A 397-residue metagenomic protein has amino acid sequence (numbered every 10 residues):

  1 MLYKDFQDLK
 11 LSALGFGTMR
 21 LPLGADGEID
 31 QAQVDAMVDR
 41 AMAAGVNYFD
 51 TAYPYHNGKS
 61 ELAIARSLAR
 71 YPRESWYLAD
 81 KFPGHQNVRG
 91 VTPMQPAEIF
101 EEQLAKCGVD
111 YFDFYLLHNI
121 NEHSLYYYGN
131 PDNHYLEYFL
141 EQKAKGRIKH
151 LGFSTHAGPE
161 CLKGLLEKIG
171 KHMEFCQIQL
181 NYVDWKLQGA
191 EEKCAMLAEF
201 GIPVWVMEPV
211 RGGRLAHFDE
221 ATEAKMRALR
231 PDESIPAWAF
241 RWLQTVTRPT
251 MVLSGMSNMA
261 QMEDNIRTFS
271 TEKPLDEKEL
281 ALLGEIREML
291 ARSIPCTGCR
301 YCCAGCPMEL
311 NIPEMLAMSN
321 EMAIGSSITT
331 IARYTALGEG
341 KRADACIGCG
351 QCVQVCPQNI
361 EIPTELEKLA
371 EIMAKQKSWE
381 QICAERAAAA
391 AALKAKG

Functional and structural regions predicted by a protein language model:
M1-W76, Y138, A144: N-terminal binding-site loop/beta-alpha segment at the start of enzyme catalytic domains that lines or forms
L11, V46, V109-F112, I148 (+2 more regions): A structural motif
R20-A32, F82-Q95, H123-Y128, A157 (+1 more regions): Active-site mouth loops of central-metabolism enzymes
E28-A41, V91-G108, A157-L166, I235-F240: Short, acidic/polar
E74-N87, L117, I178: A short, structured active-site edge motif that brings together acidic residues
L104-Y127: Active-site groove signature of glycoside hydrolases
I120-L310, E314, I324-G338, A343 (+2 more regions): Beta/alpha (TIM)-barrel catalytic core signal, keyed to glycine-rich beta->alpha loops juxtaposed to Asp/Glu that bind
I324-Q351, K375-G397: Short Fe-S-cluster ligation motifs
